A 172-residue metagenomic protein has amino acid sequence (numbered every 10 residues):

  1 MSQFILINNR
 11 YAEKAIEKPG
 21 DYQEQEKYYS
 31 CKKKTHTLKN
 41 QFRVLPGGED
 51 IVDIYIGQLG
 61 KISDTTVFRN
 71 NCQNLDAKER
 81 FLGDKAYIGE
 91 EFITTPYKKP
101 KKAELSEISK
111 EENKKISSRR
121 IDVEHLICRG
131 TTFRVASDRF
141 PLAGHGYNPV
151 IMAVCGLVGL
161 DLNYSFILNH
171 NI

Functional and structural regions predicted by a protein language model:
M1-I172: Short, well-ordered secondary-structure "scaffold" segments embedded in the functional core of diverse domains
